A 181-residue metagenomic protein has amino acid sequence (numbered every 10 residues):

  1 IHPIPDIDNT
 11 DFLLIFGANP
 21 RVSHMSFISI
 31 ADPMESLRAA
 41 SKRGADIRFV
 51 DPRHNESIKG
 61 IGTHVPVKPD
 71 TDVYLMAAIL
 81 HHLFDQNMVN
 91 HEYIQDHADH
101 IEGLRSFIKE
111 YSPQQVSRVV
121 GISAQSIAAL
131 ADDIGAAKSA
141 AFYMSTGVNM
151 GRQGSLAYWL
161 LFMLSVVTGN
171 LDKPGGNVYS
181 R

Functional and structural regions predicted by a protein language model:
I1-P174, V178: Cofactor-pocket helix-loop regions in the catalytic cores of large enzyme subunits
R181: Flexible, small-/acidic-enriched active-site or ligand-binding loops
